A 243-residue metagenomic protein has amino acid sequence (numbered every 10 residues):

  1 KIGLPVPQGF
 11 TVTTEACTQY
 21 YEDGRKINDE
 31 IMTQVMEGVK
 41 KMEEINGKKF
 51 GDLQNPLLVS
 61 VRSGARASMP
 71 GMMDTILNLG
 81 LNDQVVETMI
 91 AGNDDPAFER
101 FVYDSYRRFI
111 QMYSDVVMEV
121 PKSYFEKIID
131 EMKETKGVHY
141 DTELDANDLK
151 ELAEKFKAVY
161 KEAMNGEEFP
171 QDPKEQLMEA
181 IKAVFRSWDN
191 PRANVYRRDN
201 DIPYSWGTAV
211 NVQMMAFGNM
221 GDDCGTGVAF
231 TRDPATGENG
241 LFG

Functional and structural regions predicted by a protein language model:
K1-G243: Nucleotide/phosphate-binding sheet-loop regions of phosphoryl- and nucleotidyl-transfer enzymes
